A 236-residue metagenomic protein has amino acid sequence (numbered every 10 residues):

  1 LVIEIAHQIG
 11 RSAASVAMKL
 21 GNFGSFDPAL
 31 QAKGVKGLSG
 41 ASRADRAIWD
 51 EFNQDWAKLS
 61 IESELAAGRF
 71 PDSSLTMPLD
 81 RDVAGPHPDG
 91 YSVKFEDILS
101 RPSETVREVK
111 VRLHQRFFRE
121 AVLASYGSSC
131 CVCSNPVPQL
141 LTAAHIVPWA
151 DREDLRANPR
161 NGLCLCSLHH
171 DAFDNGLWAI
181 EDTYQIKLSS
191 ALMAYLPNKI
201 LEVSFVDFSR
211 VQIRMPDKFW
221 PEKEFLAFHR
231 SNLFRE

Functional and structural regions predicted by a protein language model:
L1-A6: Short alpha-helical "recognition helix" segments of helix-turn-helix
H7, A124, S167: Short polybasic/polar patches that bind polyanions
R11-D27: Major-groove recognition helix of helix-turn-helix-like DNA-binding domains
G24-A32, W178-A179: A short, conserved structural fragment
P28-D50: Short Lys/Arg-enriched helix C-cap and helix-to-coil transition segments that create basic nucleic-acid-contact patches
W49-K110: Charged, alpha-helical interface segments at or near domain boundaries
D89-N135, V147-R160: Short, charged surface segments at domain edges that flank catalytic/cofactor-binding sites
F117, N135-Q139, I146-E236: A detector for short metal-coordination/catalytic motifs
